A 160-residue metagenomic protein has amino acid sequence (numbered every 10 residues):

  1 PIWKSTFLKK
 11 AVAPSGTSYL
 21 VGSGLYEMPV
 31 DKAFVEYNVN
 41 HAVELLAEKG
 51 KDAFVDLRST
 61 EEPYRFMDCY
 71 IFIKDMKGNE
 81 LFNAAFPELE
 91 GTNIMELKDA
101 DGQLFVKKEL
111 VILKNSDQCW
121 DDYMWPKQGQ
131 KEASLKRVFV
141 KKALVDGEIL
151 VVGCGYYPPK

Functional and structural regions predicted by a protein language model:
P1-K160: N-terminal membrane-sensor/transducer module of prokaryotic signaling receptors
